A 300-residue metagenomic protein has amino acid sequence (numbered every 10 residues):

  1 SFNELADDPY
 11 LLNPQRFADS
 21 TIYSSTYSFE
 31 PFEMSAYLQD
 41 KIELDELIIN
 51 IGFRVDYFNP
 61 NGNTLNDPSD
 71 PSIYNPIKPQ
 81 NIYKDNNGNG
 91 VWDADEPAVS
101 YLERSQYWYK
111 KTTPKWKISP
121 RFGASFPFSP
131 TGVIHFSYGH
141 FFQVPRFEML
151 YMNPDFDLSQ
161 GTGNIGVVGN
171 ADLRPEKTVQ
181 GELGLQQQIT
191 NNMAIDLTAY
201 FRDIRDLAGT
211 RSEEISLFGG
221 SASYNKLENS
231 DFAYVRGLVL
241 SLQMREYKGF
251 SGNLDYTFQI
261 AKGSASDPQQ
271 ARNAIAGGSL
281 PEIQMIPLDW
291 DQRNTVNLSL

Functional and structural regions predicted by a protein language model:
S1-F2, S20, L65-N81, L150-S159 (+3 more regions): Flexible, surface-exposed loop regions and adjacent strand-edge segments of Gram-negative outer-membrane beta-barrel
S1-S129, P145: Signature of Gram-negative outer-membrane beta-barrel scaffolds
F32-L38, I118-F122, G169, V179-L183 (+5 more regions): Hydrophobic, lipid-facing positions within transmembrane beta-strands of outer-membrane proteins
A36-I42, F53, P114, F122-F126 (+5 more regions): Residues on the lipid-exposed face of transmembrane beta-strands in outer-membrane beta-barrel proteins
L44-E46, V55-N61, Y138-V144, Y151-N153 (+2 more regions): Transmembrane beta-strands of outer-membrane beta-barrel pores
E46-I49, G132-I134, N192-I195, G249-G252: Repeated loop/turn-to-beta-strand initiation elements of outer-membrane beta-barrel proteins
P127, V133-H135, G139-Y151, I165 (+3 more regions): Membrane-embedded beta-barrel scaffold of Gram-negative outer-membrane proteins
D196-I204, A208-I215, G220-L300: Gram-negative outer-membrane beta-barrel transporters
